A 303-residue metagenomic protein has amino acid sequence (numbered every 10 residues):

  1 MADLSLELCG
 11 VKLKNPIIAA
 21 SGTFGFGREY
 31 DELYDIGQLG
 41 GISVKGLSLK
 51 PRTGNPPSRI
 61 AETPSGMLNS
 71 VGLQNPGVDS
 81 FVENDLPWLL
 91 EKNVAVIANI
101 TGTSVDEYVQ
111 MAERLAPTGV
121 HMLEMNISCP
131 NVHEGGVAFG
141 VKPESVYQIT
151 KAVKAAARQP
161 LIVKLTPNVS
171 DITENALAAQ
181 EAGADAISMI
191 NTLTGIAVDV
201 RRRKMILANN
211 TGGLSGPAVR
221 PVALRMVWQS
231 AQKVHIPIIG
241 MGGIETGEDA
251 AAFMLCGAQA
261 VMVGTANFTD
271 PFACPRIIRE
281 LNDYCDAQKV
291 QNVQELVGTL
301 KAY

Functional and structural regions predicted by a protein language model:
M1-V96, T101-G102: N-terminal capping/small domains of soluble enzymes
L4, I17-A20, G40-V44, V96-I100 (+6 more regions): Hydrophobic faces of well-ordered beta-strands that scaffold small-molecule active sites in alpha/beta enzyme cores
V11-K14, E91-V96, A156-L161, Q232-I236 (+1 more regions): Short, surface-exposed connector motifs at secondary-structure boundaries
G22, L47, S128-P130, T192 (+1 more regions): Flexible loop residues that form catalytic and substrate-binding hotspots at small-molecule/glycan-binding clefts
E32, P57, T103-I239, G247-A252 (+1 more regions): Alpha/beta enzyme core
P51-N55, A197-D199, P271-C274: Short, charged, surface-exposed secondary-structure boundary motifs
N93, G119, K154-A157, L281-K289: Structural signal for hydrophobic packing residues in well-ordered secondary-structure cores of soluble enzyme domains
L214-H235, I239, E245-Y303: Alpha/beta catalytic cores of nucleotide-metabolism and tRNA/nucleoside-modifying enzymes
